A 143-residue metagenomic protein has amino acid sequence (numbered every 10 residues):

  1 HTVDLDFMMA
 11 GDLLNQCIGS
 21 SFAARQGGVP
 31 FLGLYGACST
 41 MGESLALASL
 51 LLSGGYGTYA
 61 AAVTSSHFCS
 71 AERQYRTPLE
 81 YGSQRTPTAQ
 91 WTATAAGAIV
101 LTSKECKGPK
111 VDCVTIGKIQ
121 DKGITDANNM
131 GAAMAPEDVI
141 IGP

Functional and structural regions predicted by a protein language model:
H1, L45-S49, S83-Q84: Short alpha-helical segments and helix-capping/turn motifs at coil-helix boundaries
H1-C38: Conserved beta-ketoacyl condensing-enzyme motif
V3-G11, G57-S65, D112-T115: Beta-strand segments within the central parallel beta-sheet cores of soluble alpha/beta enzyme folds
Q16-G19, F68-R73, G108, Q120-I124: Short, well-ordered, mixed-charge alpha-helical segments that flank or form enzyme active sites
S20-P30, L52-G54, Y75-Q84: A glycine- and small-aliphatic-rich helix-loop capping segment at beta-alpha/alpha-beta transitions that lines
Y35-A62, L101: Active-site-proximal alpha-helical scaffold in enzymes
S39, Y59-F68, Q74-E80: Glycine-rich anion/phosphate-binding loop at the beta-strand->alpha-helix junction
T77-P143: Condensing-enzyme catalytic core mediating Claisen C-C bond formation in acyl metabolism
